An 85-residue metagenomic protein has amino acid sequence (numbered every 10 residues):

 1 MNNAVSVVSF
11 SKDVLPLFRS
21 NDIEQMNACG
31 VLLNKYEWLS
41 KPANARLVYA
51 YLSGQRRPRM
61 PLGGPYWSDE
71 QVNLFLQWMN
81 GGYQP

Functional and structural regions predicted by a protein language model:
M1-P85: Aromatic- and Gly/Pro-enriched helix-to-coil junctions and flexible linker segments
